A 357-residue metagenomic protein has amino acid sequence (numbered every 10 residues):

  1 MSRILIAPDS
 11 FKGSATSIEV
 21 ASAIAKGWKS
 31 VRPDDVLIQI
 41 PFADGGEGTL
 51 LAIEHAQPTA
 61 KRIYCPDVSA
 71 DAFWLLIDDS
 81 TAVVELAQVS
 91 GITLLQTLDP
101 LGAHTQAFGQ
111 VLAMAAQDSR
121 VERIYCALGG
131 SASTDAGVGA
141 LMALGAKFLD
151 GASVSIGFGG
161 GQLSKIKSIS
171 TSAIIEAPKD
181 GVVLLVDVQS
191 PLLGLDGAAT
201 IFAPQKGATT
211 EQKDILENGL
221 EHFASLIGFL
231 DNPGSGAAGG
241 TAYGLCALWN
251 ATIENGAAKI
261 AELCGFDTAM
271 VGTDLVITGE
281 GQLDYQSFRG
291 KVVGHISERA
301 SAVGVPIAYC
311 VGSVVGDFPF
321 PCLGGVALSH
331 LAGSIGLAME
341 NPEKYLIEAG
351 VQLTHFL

Functional and structural regions predicted by a protein language model:
S2-L128, A132-L357: N-terminal loops that bind phosphate or other acidic moieties and the adjacent beta-alpha structural core
